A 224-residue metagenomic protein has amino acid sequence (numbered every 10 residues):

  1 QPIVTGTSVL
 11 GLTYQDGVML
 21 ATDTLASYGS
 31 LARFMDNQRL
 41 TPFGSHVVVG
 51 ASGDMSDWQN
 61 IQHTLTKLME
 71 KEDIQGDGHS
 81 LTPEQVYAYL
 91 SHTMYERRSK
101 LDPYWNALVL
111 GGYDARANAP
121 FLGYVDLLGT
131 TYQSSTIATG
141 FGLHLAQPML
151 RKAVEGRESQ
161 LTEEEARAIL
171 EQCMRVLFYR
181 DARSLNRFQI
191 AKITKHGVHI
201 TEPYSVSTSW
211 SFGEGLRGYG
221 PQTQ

Functional and structural regions predicted by a protein language model:
Q1-Q224: Long, low-complexity N-terminal extensions
